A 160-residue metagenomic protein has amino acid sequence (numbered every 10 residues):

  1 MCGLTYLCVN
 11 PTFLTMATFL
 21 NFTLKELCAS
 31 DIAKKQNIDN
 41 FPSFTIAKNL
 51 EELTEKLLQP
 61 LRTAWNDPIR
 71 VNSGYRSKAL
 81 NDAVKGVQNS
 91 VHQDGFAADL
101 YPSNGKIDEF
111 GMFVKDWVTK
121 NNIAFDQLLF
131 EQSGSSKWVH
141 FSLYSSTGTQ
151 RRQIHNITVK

Functional and structural regions predicted by a protein language model:
Y6-R62, R151, H155-K160: Extracytoplasmic cell-surface/polysaccharide-interacting catalytic and binding patches
T12, P102-K160: Catalytic cores and adjacent binding grooves of peptidoglycan-active enzymes
E55-K85: Extended, low-complexity, intrinsically disordered C-terminal regulatory tails of eukaryotic serine/threonine kinases
R70-N72, A97-Y101, H140-S142: Structural recognition of the beta-strand scaffold that forms the well-ordered cores of secreted hydrolase catalytic
N72-S73, V91-H92, Q127-S133: Short beta-strand
R76, V91, F141: Single, functionally critical "micro-switch" positions that shape active/binding sites and transmembrane helices
Q88-E109: Acidic, His- and aromatic-enriched active-site or binding-groove loops in soluble protein domains that engage sugars
